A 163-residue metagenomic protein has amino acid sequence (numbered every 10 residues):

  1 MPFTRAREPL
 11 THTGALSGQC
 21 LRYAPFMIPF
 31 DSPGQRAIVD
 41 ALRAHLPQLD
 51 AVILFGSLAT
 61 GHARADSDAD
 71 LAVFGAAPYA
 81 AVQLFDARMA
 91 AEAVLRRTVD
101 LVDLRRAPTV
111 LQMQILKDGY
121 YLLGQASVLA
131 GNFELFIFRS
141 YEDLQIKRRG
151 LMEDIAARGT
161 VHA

Functional and structural regions predicted by a protein language model:
P2-A51, T60-A65, A76-A163: Catalytic core of pol beta-like nucleotidyltransferases
S57: Conserved H-loop
S67-A69: Short, conserved active-site loops that position catalytic residues or coordinate cofactors/metal ions across diverse
A72-F74: Short hydrophobic/aromatic beta-strand micro-patches that form the beta-sheet surface supporting nucleotide- or nucleic
